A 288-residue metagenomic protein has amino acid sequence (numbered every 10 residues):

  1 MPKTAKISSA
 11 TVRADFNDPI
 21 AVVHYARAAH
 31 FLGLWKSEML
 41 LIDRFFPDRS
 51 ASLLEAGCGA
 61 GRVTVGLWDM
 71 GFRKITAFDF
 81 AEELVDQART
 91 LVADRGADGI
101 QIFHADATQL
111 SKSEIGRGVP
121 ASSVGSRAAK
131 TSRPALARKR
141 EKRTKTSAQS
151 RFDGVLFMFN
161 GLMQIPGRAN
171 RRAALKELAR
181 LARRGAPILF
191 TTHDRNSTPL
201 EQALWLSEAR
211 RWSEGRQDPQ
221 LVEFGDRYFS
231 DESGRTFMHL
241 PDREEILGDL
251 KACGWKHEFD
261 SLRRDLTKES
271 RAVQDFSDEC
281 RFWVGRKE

Functional and structural regions predicted by a protein language model:
M1-D48, R62, G66: Conserved class I S-adenosyl-L-methionine
G57-G59: Class I SAM-dependent methyltransferase "Motif I" SAM/SAH-binding loop
G66-L110: Class I SAM-dependent methyltransferase SAM/SAH-binding core
K112-I115, A148-G154: A short acidic, Gly/Pro-enriched loop at the edge of an enzyme's catalytic core that lines a small-molecule cofactor
G154-A169: A short SAM/SAH-binding and catalytic strip from SAM-dependent methyltransferases
R172-R184: A short glycine-rich, Lys/Arg-flanked "PGG" loop and its adjoining helix->strand segment in the class I
L189-D249, F259-L262, L266-T267: SAM-dependent methyltransferase
R271-E288: Core SAM-dependent methyltransferase catalytic element
